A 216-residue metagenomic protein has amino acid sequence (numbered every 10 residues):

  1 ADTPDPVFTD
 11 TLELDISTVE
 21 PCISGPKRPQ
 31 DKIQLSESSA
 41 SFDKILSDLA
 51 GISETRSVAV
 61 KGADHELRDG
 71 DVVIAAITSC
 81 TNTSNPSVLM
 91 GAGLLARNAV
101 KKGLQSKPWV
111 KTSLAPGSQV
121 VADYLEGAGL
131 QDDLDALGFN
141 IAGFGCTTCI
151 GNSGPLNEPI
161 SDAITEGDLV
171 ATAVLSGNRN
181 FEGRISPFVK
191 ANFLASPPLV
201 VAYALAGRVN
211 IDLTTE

Functional and structural regions predicted by a protein language model:
A1, M90, A96-P108, N140-E216: Mobile "lid/hinge" segments at catalytic clefts and subdomain interfaces of large enzymes
A1-E54, L213-E216: Terminal amphipathic helices with adjacent charged low-complexity linkers/tails
T3-D10, V58-G70: Flexible, low-complexity linker/loop segments at domain and module junctions
C22-P26, E37, D43, T83-S87 (+5 more regions): Short helix/loop capping segments that flank catalytic or ligand/cofactor-binding pockets
I23-P29, G70-T83, V110-S118, E182-F188: Glycine- and acidic
D69-V72, S84-S113, G117-G127: Glycine-rich phosphate/ribose-binding loops and adjacent secondary-structure elements that form binding surfaces
S106-G154: Extended C-terminal subregions enriched in glycine
